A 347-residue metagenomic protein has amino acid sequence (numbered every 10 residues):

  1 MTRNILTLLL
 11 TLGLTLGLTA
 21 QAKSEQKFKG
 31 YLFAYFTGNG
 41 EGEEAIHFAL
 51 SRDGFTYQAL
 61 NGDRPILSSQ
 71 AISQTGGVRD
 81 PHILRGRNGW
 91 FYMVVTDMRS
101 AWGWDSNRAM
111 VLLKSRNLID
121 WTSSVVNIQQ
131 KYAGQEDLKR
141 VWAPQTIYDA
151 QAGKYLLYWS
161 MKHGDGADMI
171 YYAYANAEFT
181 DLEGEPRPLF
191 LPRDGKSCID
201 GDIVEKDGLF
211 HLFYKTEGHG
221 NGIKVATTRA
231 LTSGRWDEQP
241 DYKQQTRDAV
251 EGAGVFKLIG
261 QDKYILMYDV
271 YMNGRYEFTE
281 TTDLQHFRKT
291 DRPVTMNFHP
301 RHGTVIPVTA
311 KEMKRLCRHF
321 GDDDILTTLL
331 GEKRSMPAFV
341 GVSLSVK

Functional and structural regions predicted by a protein language model:
M1-I5: Positively charged n-region of N-terminal signal peptides that target proteins for export
T7-G17: Bacterial N-terminal signal peptides
Q21-L344: Carbohydrate-active catalytic/glycan-binding domains of CAZyme proteins, especially the secreted or lumenal ectodomains
